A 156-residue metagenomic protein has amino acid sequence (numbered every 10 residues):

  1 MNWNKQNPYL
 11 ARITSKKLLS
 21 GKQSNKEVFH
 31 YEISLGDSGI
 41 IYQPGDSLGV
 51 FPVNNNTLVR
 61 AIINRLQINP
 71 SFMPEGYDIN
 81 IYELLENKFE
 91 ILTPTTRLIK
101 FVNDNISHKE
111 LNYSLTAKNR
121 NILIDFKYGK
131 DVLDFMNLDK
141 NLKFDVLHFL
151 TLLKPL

Functional and structural regions predicted by a protein language model:
M1-L156: FNR-like FAD-binding dehydrogenase module
